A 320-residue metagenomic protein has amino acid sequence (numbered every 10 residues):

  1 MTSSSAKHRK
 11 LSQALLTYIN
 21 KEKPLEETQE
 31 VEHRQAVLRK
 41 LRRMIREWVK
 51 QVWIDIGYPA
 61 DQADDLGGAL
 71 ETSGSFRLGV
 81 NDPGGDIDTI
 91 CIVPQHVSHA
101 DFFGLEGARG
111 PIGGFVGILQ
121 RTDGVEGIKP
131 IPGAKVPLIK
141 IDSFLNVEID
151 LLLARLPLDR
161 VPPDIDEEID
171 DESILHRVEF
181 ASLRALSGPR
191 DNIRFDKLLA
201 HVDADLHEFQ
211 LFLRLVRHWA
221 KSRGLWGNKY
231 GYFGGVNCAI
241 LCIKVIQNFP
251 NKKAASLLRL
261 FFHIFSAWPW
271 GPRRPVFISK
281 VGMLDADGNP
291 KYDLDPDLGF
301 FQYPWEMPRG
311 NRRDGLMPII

Functional and structural regions predicted by a protein language model:
M1-G84, H96-I112, I118-G124, I128-L138 (+3 more regions): N-terminal regions immediately upstream of nucleotidyltransferase
T2-I19, R214, G224, N228-G234 (+1 more regions): Pol beta-like nucleotidyltransferase catalytic core
I90-I92: Short hydrophobic/aromatic beta-strand micro-patches that form the beta-sheet surface supporting nucleotide- or nucleic
V97, L145-V147: Active-site beta-strand-loop-beta-strand hairpin of nuclease catalytic cores that positions key catalytic residues
K140-F144: Active-site beta-strand termini and strand-to-loop segments that position acidic
V147-L153: A short acidic-to-branched-hydrophobic micro-motif
P157-R160, D166-D171: A short alpha->loop->secondary-structure connector
R177-G234: Basic, alpha-helical interaction scaffolds
